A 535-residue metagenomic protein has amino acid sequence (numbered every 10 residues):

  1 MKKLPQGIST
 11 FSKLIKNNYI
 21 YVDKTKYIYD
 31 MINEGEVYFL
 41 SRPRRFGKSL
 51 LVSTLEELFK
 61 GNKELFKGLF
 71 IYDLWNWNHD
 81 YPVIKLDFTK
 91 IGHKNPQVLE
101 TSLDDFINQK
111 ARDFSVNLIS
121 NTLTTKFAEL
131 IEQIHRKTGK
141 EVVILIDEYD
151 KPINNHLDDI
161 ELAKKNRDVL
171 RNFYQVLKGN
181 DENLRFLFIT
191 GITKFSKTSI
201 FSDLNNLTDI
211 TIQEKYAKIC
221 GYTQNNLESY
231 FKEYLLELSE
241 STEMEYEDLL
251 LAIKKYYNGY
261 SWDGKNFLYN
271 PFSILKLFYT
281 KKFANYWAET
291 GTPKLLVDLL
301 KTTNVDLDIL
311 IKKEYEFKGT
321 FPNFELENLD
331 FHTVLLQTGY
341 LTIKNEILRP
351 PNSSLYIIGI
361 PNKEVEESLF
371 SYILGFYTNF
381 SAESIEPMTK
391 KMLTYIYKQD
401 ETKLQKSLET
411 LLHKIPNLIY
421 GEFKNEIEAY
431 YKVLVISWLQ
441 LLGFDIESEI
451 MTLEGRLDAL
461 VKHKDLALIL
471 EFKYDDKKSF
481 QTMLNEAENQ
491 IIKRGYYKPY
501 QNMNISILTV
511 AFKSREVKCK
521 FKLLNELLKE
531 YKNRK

Functional and structural regions predicted by a protein language model:
M1-I427, L442-G443: Phosphate-binding site recognition
E401-K535: Structural signature of nuclease core domains in nucleic-acid processing machines
